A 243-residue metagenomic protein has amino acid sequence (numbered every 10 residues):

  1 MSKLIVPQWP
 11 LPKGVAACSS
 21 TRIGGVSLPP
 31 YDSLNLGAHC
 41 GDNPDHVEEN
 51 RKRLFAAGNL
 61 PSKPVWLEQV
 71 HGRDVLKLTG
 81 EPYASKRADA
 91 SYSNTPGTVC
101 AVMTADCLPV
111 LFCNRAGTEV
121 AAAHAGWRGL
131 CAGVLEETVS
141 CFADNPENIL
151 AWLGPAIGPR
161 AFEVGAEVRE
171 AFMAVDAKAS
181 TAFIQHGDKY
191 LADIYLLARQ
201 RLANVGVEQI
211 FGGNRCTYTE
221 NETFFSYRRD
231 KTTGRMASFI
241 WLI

Functional and structural regions predicted by a protein language model:
M1-I243: Active-site microenvironment for binding and transforming phosphate-containing groups
